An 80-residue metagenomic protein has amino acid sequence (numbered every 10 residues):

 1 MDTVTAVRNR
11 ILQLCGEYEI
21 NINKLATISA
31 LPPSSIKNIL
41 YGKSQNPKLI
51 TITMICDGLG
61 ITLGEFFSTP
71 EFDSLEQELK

Functional and structural regions predicted by a protein language model:
M1-I20: A short, Lys/Arg-rich alpha-helix, primarily the initiator
G16, Y41, E71: Residue-level detection of the helix-turn-helix DNA-binding "recognition helix"
L25-A26: Short alpha-helical "recognition helix" segments of helix-turn-helix
A30-N46: Recognition helix of helix-turn-helix/homeodomain-like DNA-binding domains that insert into the DNA major groove
N38, F67-K80: Short, charged recognition helix plus adjacent turn of helix-turn-helix-like nucleic-acid-binding domains
K43-D57: Short, basic-rich loop-to-helix N-cap that marks the start of a DNA-contacting helix
D57-S68: Intrinsically disordered, low-complexity basic tails/linkers immediately adjacent to helix-turn-helix/homeobox/MYB/SANT
